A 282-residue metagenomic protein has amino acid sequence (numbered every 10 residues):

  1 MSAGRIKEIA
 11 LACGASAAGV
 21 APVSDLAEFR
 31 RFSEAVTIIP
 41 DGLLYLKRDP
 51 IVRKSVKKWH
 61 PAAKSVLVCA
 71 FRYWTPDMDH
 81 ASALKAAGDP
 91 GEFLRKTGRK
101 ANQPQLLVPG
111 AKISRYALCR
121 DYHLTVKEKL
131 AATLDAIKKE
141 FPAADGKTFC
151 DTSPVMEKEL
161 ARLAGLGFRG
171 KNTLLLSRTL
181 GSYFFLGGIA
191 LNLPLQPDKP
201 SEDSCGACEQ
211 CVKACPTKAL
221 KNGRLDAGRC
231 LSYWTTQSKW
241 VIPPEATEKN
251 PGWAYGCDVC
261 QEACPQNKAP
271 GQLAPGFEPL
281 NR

Functional and structural regions predicted by a protein language model:
M1-S204, I242: Auxiliary alpha/beta "docking" domains used to position bulky ligands
P197-G206, A246-C257: Immediate flanking context of iron-sulfur cluster ligation sites
Q210-T235, K239, N250-Y255, V259-F277: Iron-sulfur cluster-binding cysteine motifs and their immediate structural context in ferredoxin-like electron-transfer
R282: Glycine-rich phosphate/pyrophosphate-binding loop and adjacent beta-alpha nucleotide/cofactor-binding cores
